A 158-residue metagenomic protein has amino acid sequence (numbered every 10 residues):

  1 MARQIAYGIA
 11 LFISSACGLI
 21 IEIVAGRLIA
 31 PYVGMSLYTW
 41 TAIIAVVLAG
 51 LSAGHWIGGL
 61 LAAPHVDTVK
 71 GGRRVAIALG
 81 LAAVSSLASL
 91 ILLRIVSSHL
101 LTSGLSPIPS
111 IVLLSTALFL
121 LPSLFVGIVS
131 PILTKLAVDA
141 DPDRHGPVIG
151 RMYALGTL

Functional and structural regions predicted by a protein language model:
M1-L158: Alpha-helical transmembrane segments of multi-pass membrane proteins
